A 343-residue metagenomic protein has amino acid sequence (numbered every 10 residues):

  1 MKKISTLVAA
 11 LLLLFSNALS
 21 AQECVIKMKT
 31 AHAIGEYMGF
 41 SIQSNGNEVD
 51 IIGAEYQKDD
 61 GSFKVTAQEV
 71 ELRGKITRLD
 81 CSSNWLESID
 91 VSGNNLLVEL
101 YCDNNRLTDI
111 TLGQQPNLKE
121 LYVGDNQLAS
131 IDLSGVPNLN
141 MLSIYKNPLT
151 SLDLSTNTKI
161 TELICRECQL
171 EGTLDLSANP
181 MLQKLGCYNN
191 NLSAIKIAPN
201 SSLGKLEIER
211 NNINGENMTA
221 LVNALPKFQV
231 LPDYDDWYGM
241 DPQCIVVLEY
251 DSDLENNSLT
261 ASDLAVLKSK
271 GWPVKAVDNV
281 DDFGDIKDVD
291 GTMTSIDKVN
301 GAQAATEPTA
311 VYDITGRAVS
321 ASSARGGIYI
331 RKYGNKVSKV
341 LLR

Functional and structural regions predicted by a protein language model:
K2-V8, N17-V98, P116, P137 (+3 more regions): N-terminal capping/linker segments that flank leucine-rich repeat
L79-C81, V98-C102, K119-V123, N140-I144 (+4 more regions): Conserved hydrophobic beta-strand positions in leucine-rich repeat
N84, N105, V123-N126, N147 (+4 more regions): Consensus "Asn ladder" position of solenoid repeat domains
N84-E87, T108, A129, T150 (+3 more regions): Conserved positions within tandem-repeat grammars
I89, I110, I131-L133, L152-L154 (+4 more regions): Canonical leucine-rich repeat
N94-V98, Q114-K119, G135-N140, T156-T161 (+2 more regions): Short "repeat-start/strand-capping" segments in structured domains, especially the N-termini of parallel beta-helix
Y101, V280, V289-R317: Residue-level detector of functionally pivotal "anchor" positions at catalytic/ligand-binding pockets or at interdomain
I330-R343: C-terminal tail/sorting-segment detector
